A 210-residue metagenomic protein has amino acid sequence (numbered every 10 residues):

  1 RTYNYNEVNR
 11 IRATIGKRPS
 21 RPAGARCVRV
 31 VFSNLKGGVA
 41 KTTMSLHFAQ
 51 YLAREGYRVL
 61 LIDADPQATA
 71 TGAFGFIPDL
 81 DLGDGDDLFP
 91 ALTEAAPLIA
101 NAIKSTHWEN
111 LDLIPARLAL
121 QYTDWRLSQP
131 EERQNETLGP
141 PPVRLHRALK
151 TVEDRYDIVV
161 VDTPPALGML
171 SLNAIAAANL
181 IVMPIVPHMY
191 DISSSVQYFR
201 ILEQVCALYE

Functional and structural regions predicted by a protein language model:
T2-E210: P-loop NTP-binding core
